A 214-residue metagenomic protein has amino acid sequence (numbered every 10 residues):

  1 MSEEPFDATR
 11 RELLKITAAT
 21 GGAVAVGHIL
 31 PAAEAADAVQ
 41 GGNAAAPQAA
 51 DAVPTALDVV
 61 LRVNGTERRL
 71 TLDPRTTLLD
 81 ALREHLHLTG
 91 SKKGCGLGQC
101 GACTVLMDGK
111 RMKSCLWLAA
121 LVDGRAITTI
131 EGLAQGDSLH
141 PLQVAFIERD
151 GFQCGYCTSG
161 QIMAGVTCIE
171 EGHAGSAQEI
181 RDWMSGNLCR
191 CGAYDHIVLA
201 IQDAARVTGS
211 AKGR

Functional and structural regions predicted by a protein language model:
S2-V24: N-terminal secretory signal peptides and thylakoid transit peptides that target proteins across membranes
F6, T71, F146: Residue-level marker of regulatory loop/turn positions in helix-turn-helix DNA-binding domains and in histidine
R10-R11, K15, P74-M107: A basic, amphipathic helix-loop patch mediating RNA/tRNA/ribosome contacts
H28-L70, G213-R214: C-terminal segment of N-terminal export signals and the immediately downstream linker at the start of the mature
V53-R75, L106-S114, A200: Ferredoxin-type iron-sulfur electron-transfer modules and their immediate structural context
R75-S91, L116-R214: Ferredoxin-type iron-sulfur electron-transfer modules in oxidoreductases and energy-metabolism complexes
G96-L121, I127: Mid-chain, structured segments of secreted extracytoplasmic proteins
